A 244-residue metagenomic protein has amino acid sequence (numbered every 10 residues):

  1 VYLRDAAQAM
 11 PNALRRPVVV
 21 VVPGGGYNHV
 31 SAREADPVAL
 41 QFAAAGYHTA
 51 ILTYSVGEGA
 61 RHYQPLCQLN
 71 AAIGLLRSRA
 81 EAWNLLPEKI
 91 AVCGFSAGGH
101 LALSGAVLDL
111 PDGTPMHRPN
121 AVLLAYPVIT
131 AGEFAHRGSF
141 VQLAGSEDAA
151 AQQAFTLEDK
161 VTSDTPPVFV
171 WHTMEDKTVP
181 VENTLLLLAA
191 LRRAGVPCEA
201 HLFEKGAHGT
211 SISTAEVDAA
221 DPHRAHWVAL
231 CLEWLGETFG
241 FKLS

Functional and structural regions predicted by a protein language model:
D5, G145-K160, T165-P166: Active-site nucleophile elbow and catalytic-triad environment of alpha/beta-hydrolase enzymes
R15-G24: Short beta-strand element of the alpha/beta-hydrolase
V30-A32, A50-P87, A219-R224: Catalytic nucleophile-loop/oxyanion-hole region of alpha/beta-hydrolase and closely related hydrolase-like folds
A32-A50: Short amphipathic alpha-helix adjacent to the substrate-entry channel of hydrolases
A71-S139, D148-Q153, L157: Primarily recognizes the serine-hydrolase "nucleophile elbow" in alpha/beta-hydrolase and SGNH/GDSL folds
D164, V170-H172, D176: Short beta-strand/loop motif that positions the catalytic acidic residue of the alpha/beta-hydrolase fold
K177-L186: Conserved alpha/beta-hydrolase "acid-adjacent" motif
L185-S244: C-terminal catalytic histidine-bearing segment of alpha/beta-hydrolase fold enzymes
